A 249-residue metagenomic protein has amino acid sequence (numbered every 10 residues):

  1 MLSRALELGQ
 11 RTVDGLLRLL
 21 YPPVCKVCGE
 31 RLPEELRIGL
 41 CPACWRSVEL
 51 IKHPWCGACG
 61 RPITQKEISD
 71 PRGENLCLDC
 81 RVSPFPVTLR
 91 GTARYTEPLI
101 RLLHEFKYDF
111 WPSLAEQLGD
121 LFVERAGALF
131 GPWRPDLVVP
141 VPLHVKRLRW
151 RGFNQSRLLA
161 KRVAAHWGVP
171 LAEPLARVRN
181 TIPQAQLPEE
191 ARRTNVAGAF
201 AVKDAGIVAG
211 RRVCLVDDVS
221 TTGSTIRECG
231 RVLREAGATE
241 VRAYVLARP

Functional and structural regions predicted by a protein language model:
M1-D217, T221-P249: Glycine-rich phosphate/pyrophosphate-handling loop used in enzymes and phosphotransfer proteins
